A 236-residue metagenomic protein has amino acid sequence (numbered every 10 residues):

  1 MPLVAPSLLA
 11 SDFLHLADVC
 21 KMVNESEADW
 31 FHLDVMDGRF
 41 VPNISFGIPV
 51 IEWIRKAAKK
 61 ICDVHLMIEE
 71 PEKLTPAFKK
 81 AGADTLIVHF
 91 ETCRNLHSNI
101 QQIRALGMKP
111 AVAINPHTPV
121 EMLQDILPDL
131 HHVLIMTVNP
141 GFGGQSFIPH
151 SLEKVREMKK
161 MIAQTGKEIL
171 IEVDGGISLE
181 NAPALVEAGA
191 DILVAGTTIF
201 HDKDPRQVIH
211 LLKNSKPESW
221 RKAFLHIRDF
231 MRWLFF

Functional and structural regions predicted by a protein language model:
M1-I87, T92-N95, Q102, P110 (+7 more regions): Conserved N-terminal beta1-alpha1 strand-loop-helix module at the mouth
L3, A113, L134-T137, E172 (+1 more regions): Conserved beta-strand segments that form the floor/walls of ligand-binding pockets within enzyme and binding domains
E27, A57-K60, A105-G107, I162-E168 (+1 more regions): Short helix-capping segments at alpha-helix termini
E91-C93, N115-T118, V138-G141, T197-F200: Short, acidic/turn-prone active-site loops that include or flank metal/cofactor- and phosphate-binding residues
N139, S146-I192: Active-site/ligand-binding-proximal alpha/beta "capping" segment
E218, K222-W233: Targeting/processing segments of secretory and organellar proteins
